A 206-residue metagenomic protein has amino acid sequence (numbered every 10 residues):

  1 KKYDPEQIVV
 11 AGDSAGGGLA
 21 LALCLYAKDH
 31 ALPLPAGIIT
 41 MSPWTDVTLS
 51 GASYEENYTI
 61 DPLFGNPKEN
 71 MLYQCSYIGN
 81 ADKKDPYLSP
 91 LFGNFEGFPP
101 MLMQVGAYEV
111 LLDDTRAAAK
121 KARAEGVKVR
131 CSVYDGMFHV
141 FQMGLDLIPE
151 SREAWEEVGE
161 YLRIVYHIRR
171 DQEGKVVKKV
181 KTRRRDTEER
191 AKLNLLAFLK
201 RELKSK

Functional and structural regions predicted by a protein language model:
K1-K206: Alpha/beta-hydrolase superfamily serine-hydrolase fold, recognizing
